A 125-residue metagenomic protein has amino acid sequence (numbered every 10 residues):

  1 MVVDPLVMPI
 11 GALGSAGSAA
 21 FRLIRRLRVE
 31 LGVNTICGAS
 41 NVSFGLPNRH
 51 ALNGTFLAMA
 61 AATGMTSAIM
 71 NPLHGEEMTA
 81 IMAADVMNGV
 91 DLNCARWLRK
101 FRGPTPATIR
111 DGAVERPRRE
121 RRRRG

Functional and structural regions predicted by a protein language model:
M1-R110: Catalytic alpha/beta core domains of metabolic enzymes, predominantly
D111-G125: Terminal or standalone catalytic/regulatory effector modules within metabolic enzymes and repeat proteins
